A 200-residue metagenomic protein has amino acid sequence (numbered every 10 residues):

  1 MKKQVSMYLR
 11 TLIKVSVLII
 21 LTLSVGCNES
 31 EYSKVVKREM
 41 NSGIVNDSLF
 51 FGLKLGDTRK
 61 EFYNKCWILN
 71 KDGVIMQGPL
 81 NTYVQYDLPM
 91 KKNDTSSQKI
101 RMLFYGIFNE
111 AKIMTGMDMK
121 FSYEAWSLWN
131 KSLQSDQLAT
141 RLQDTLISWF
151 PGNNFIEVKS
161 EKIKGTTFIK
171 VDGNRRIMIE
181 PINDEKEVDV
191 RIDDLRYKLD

Functional and structural regions predicted by a protein language model:
K2-S16: Bacterial N-terminal signal peptides that target proteins for export
L23-G26: C-terminal motif of bacterial Sec signal peptides marking the signal peptidase cleavage site
N28-I44: Bacterial Sec signal peptide processing site at the extreme N-terminus
S42, F50-L55, N130-Q134, L138: Extracytoplasmic/periplasmic, Sec-exported soluble proteins
I44, S48-V84: Post-signal-peptide N-terminal segment of Sec-exported extracytoplasmic proteins
G73, V84-Y105: Extracytoplasmic beta-rich ectodomain segments of secreted or membrane-anchored proteins
S96-I163: Long, charged/polar, surface-exposed segments that mediate recognition or autoinhibition
M119-S122, N154, G173-D200: An acidic-aromatic pocket/loop used at catalytic or ligand-binding sites
